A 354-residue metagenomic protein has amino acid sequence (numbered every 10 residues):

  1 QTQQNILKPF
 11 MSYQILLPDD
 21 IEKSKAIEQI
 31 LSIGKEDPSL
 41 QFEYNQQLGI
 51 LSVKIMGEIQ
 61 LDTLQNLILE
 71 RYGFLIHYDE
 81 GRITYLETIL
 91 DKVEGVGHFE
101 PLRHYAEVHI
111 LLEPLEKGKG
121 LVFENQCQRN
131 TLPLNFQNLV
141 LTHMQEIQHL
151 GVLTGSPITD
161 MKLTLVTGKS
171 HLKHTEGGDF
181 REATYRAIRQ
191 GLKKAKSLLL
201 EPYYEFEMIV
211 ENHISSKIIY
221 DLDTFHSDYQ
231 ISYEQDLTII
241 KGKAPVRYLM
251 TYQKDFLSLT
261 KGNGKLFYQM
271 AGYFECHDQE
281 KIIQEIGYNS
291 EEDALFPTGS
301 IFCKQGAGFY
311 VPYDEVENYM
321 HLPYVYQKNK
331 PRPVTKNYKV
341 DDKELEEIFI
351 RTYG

Functional and structural regions predicted by a protein language model:
Q1-G354: Accessory interaction regions appended to the cores of large information-processing enzymes
